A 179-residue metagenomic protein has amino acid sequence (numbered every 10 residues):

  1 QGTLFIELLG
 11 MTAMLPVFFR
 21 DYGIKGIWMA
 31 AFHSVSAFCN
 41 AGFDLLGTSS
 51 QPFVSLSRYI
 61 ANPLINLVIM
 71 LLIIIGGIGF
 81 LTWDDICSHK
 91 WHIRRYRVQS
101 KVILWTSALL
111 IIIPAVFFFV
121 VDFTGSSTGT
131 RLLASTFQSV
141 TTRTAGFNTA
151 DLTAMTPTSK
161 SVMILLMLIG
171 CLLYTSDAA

Functional and structural regions predicted by a protein language model:
Q1-A179: Membrane-proximal intracellular helices of multi-pass ion channels
